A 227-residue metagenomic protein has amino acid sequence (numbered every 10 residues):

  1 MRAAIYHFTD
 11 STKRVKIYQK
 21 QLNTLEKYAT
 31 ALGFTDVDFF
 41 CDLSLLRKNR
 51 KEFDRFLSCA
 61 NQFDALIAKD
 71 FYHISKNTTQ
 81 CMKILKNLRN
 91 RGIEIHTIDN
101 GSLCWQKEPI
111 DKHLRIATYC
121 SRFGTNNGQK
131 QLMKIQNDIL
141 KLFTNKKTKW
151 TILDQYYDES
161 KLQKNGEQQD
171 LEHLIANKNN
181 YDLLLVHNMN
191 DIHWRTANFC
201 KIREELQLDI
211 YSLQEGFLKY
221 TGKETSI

Functional and structural regions predicted by a protein language model:
M1-I227: Short, structured surface patches at the beginning of a domain
